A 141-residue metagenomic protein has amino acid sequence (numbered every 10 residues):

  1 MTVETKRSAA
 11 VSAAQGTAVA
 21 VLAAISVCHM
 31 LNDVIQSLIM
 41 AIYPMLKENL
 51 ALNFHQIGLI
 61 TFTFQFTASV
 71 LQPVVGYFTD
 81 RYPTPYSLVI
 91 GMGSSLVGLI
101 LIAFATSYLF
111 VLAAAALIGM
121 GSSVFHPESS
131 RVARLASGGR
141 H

Functional and structural regions predicted by a protein language model:
M1-C28, N32-D33: Cytosolic juxtamembrane N-terminal segment immediately preceding the first transmembrane helix of multi-pass
V21-F54, V75: Extracytoplasmic
I25, S107-A115: Short hydrophobic/alpha-helical segments at membrane-entry points of transmembrane helices in Major Facilitator
N49-L50, R81, V132-S137: Helix-to-coil boundary motifs at intracellular loop junctions of multi-pass secondary transporters
N53-T61: Juxtamembrane helix-start elements in MFS-like secondary transporters
Q65-F66: Short hydrophobic/small-residue motifs within alpha-helical transmembrane segments of multi-pass transporter-like
S69-L109: Conserved MFS/SLC helix-loop-helix module at the cytosolic interface between two early adjacent transmembrane helices
A114-H141: Cytoplasmic helix-loop-helix junction between adjacent transmembrane helices in 12-TM secondary transporters
